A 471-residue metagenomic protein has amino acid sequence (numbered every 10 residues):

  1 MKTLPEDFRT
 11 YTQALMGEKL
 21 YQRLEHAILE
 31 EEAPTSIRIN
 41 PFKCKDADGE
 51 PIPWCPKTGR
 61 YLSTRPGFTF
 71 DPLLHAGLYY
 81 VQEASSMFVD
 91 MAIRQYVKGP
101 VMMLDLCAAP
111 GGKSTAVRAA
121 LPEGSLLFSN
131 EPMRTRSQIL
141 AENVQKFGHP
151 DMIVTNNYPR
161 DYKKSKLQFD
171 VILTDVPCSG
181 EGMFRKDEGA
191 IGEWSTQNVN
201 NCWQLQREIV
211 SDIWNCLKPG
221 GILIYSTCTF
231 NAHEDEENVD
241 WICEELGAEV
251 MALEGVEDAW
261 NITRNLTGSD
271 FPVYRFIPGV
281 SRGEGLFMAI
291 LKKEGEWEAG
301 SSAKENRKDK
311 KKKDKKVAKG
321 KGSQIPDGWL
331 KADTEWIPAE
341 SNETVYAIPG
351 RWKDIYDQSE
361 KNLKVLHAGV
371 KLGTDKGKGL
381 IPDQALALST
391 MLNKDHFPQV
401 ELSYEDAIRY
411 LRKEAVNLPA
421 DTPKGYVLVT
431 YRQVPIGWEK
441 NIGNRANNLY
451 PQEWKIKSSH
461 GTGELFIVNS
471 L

Functional and structural regions predicted by a protein language model:
M1-K45, S63, E294-L471: Polybasic, low-complexity RNA-engagement segments
P56-Q95, L449-P451: Class I SAM-dependent transferase core
G99-A109: Conserved class I S-adenosyl-L-methionine
P110-E123: Conserved SAM-binding loop of SAM-dependent methyltransferases across substrates and taxa, primarily the Class I
P122, L217-P219: Helix-to-beta-strand junctions that scaffold the AdoMet/dcAdoMet cofactor pocket in Class I SAM-dependent enzymes
N130-L167, T174: S-adenosyl-L-methionine
T135, D170-S211, C228-E236: Mobile active-site "lid"/loop adjacent to the S-adenosyl-L-methionine
F169, I222-Y225, F230-D354: Class I S-adenosyl-L-methionine
